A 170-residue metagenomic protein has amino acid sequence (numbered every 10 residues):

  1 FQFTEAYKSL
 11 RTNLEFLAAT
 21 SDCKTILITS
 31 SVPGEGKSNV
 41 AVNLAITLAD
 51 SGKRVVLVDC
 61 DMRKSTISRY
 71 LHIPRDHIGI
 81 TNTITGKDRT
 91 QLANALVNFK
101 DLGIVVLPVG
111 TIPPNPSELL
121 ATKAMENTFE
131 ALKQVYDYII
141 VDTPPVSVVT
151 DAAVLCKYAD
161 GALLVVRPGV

Functional and structural regions predicted by a protein language model:
F1-V170: P-loop NTP-binding module
